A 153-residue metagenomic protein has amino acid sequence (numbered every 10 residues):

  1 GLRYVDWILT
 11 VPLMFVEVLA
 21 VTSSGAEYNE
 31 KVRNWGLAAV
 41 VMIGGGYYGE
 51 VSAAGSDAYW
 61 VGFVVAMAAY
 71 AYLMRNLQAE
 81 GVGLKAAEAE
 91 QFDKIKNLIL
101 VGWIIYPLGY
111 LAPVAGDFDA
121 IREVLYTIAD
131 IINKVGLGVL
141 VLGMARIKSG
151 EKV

Functional and structural regions predicted by a protein language model:
G1, A26-E30, A53-D57, A87-K94 (+1 more regions): Juxtamembrane loop-transmembrane helix junctions in multi-pass integral membrane proteins, especially the extracellular
G1-I8, V124-I128: Short aromatic-rich membrane-water interface segments that cap or initiate transmembrane helices in multi-pass membrane
Y4-V51: Internal transmembrane alpha-helix with an interfacial aromatic "cap," most often the third helix
E17, G45-G49, M67-E88, P107-P113: Alpha-helical transmembrane segments in multipass membrane proteins, preferentially the mid-helix core
T22-A26, V51-G55, Q78-K85, A115-F118 (+2 more regions): Transmembrane helix-loop junctions in multipass membrane proteins, especially transporters and channels
A58-A68: Alpha-helical transmembrane segments
W60, Q78-V101: Membrane-helix boundary/juxtamembrane motif in polytopic membrane proteins
L73-N76, K94-V153: C-terminal transmembrane-bundle signature of multipass membrane proteins, characterized by strong activation on
